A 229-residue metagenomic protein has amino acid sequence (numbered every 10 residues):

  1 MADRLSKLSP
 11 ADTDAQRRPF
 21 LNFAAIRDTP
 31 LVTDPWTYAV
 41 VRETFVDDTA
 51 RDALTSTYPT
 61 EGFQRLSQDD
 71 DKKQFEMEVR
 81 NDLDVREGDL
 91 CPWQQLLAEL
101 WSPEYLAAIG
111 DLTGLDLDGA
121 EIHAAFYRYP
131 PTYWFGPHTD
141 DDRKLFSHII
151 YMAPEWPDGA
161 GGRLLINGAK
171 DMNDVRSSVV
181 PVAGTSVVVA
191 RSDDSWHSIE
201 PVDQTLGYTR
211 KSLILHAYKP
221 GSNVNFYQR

Functional and structural regions predicted by a protein language model:
M1-L31, R229: Fe(II)/2-oxoglutarate
A2-R4, T139-K144, M152-R229: Catalytic core of Fe(II)/2-oxoglutarate
R18-N22, I26-L112: Non-heme Fe(II)/2-oxoglutarate
F63, L117, W156-D158: Proline-centered turn/helix-capping motifs that create local helix->coil transitions or kinks
A107, D111, D118-A120, P131 (+1 more regions): Long, low-complexity, intrinsically disordered segments enriched in glycines and aromatic residues
L115-A125, A160: A short coil-to-beta-strand element that immediately follows conserved catalytic motifs
Y127-D140: Conserved short histidine dyad/triad with adjacent acidic residue
H148: Substrate-binding/active-site groove segments that recognize and process beta-1,4-linked N-acetyl-hexosamine
